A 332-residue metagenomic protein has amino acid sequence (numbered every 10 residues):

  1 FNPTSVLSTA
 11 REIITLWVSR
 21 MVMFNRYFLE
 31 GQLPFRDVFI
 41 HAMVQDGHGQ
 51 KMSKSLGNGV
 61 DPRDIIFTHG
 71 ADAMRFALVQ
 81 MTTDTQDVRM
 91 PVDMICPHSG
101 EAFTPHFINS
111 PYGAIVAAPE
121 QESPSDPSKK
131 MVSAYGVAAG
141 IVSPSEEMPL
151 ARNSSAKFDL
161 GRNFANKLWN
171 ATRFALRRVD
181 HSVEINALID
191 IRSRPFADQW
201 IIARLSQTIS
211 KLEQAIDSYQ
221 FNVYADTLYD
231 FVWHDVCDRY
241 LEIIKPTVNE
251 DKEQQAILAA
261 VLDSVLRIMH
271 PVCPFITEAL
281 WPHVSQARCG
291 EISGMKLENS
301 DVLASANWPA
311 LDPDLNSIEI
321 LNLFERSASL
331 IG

Functional and structural regions predicted by a protein language model:
F1-A10, N58-R63, T85-V88, S143-F158 (+5 more regions): Glycine- and acidic
S8-R11, A42-D46, H270: Short, conserved secondary-structure transition motifs
I13-E30, I331-G332: Metal-dependent nuclease catalytic cores in nucleic-acid-processing enzymes, especially RNase H-like/related
V22, V38, A73-M81, G136 (+5 more regions): Short alpha-helical scaffolding segments that buttress acidic/His motifs in well-ordered protein cores
F35-G57: Active-site and channel-lining beta-strand-loop segments that bind or position nucleotide-derived/phosphorylated
D46, V79, S182-E213, L241-G332: Acidic, turn-prone loop/beta-hairpin segments
H48, L56-R192, R288-C289, L297-N299: Catalytic adenosine-cofactor/nucleotide-binding cores of aminoacyl-tRNA synthetases and other
